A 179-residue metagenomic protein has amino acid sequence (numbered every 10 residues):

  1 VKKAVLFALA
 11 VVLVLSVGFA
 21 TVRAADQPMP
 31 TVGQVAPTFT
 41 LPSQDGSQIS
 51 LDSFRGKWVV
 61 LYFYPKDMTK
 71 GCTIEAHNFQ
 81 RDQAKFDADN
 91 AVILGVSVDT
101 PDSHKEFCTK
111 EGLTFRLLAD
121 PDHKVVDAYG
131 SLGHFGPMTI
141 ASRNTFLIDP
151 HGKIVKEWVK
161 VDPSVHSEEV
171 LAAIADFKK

Functional and structural regions predicted by a protein language model:
V1-A4: Positively charged n-region of N-terminal signal peptides that target proteins for export
A8-G18: Bacterial N-terminal signal peptides
F19-A24: Sec/Tat signal peptide C-region and signal peptidase I cleavage site
P30-G33, F39-V59: A short beta-strand-turn-helix
D52-T73: Short active-site neighborhood of thiol/selenol oxidoreductases, capturing the structured segment around
M68, T73-L113, P121-D127: Structural microenvironment flanking redox-active thiols in thiol-disulfide oxidoreductases
I140-K179: Thiol-/selenol-based redox modules, centered on thioredoxin-like and closely related oxidoreductase domains
